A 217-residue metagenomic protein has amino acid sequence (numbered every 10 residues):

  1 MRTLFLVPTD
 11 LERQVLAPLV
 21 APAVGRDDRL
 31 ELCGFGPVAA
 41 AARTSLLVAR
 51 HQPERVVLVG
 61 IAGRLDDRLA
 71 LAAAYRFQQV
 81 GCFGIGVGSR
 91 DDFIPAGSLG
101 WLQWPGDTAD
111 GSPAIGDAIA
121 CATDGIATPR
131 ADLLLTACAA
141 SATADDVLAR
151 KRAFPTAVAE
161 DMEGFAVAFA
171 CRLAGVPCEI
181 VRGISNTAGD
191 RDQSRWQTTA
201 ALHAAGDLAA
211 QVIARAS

Functional and structural regions predicted by a protein language model:
M1-Q52, L69: N-terminal short beta-loop-beta anion/metal-coordinating cradle
Q14-A17, D66-L69, G86, C171 (+1 more regions): Short glycine-/acidic-enriched loop or helix-start segments at secondary-structure transitions that form or flank
G34-G36, Q79-C82, I184-N186: Short, acidic/turn-prone active-site loops that include or flank metal/cofactor- and phosphate-binding residues
P53-V57: Proline-aspartate-enriched helix->loop->beta-strand connector
L65-F154: Mid-sequence, gly/pro-rich, charge-dense loop/helix-turn segments that line enzyme active sites
A137-Q193: A C-terminal functional module that forms or caps the active site or interfaces directly with catalytic machinery
C178, G183-S217: Regulatory input/activation interfaces that engage signals or partners
